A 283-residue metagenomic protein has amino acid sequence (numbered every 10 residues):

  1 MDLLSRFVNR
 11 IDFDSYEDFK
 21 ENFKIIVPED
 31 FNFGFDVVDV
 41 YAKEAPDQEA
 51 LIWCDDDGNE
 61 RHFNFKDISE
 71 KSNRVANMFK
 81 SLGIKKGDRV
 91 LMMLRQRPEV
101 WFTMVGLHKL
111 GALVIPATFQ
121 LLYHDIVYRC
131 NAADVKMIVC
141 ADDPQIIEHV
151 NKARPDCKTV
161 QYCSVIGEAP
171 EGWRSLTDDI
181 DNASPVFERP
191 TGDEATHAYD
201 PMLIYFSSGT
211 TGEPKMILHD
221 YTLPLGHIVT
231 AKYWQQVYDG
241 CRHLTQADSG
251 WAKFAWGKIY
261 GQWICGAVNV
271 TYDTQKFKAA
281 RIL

Functional and structural regions predicted by a protein language model:
D2-L3, V105, K109-D179: Structural core segment of the AMP-binding/adenylate-forming
D2-R10, E29-I52, E70: A short N-terminal helical cap/helix-turn-helix that marks the beginning of AMP-binding/adenylate-forming
P46-E49, V165-E171, D181-F206, E213 (+1 more regions): Conserved pre-ATP/AMP-binding loop-to-beta segment of ANL
D47, L51-V105, L122-V127, D181 (+1 more regions): Conserved AMP-binding/adenylate-forming core of the ANL superfamily
R61-K66, E194-A195, M202-G226: Conserved AMP-binding A3 loop
I68, V90, L107, I138 (+3 more regions): Conserved S/T- and glycine-rich ATP-binding loop of Class I adenylate-forming
R89, R95-I115, F119-Y123, N131-M137 (+2 more regions): A short helix-loop-beta submotif of the ANL/AMP-binding
L225-R242, S249-L283: Conserved AMP-binding/adenylation subdomain of ANL enzymes
